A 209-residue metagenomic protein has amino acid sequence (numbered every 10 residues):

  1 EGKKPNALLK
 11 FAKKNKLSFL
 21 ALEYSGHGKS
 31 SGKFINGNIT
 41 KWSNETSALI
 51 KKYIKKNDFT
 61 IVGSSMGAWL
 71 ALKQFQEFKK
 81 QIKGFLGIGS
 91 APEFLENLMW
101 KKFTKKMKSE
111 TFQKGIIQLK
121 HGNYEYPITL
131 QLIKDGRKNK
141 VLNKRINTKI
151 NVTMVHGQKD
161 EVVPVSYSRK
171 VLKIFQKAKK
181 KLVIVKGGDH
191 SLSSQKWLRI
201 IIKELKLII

Functional and structural regions predicted by a protein language model:
P5, L9-S31: Conserved alpha/beta-hydrolase
P5, P164-K173, W197: Short alpha-helix in the alpha/beta-hydrolase fold that links the catalytic acid
H27-Y53: Catalytic nucleophile-loop/oxyanion-hole region of alpha/beta-hydrolase and closely related hydrolase-like folds
G63-A71: Gly/Ala-rich beta-loop-alpha elbow adjacent to hydrolase catalytic centers
K80-I128: Hydrolase active-site cap/lid region
N147-T148, M154-H156, D160: Short beta-strand/loop motif that positions the catalytic acidic residue of the alpha/beta-hydrolase fold
K159-V163, H190-S191: Acidic catalytic loop of the alpha/beta-hydrolase fold
G188-I200: Catalytic histidine-centered segment of alpha/beta-hydrolase-like enzymes
